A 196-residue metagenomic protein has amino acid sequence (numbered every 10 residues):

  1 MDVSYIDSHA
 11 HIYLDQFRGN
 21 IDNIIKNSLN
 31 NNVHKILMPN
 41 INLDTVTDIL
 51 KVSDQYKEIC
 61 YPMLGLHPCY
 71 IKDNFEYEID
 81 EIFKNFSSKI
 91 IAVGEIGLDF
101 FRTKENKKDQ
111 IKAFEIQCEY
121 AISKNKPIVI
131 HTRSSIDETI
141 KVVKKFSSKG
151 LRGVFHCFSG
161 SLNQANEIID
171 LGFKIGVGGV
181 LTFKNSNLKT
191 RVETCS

Functional and structural regions predicted by a protein language model:
M1-S196: Mid-domain alpha/beta scaffold segments of enzyme catalytic cores
